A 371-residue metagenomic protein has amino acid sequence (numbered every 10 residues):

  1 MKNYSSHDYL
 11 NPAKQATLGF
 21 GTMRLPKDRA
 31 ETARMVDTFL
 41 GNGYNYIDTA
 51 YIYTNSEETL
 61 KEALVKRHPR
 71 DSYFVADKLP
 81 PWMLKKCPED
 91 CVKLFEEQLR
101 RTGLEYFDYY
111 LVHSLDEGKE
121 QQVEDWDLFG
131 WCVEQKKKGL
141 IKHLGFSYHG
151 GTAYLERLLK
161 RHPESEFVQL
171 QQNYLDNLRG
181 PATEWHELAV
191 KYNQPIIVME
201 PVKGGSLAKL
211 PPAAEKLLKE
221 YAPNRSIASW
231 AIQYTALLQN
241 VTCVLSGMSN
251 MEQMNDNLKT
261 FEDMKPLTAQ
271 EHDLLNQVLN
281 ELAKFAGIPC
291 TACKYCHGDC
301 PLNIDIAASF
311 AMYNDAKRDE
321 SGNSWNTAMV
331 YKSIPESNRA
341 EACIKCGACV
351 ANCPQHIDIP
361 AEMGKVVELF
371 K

Functional and structural regions predicted by a protein language model:
M1-Y73, W131, K137: N-terminal binding-site loop/beta-alpha segment at the start of enzyme catalytic domains that lines or forms
R24-A30, G41, K85-V202, K209-K216 (+2 more regions): Glycine/proline-rich, positively charged, aromatic-decorated active-site loop/lid region on the catalytic face
G41-D48, L64-V65, E184-K371: Structured C-terminal cap/extension of enzyme domains
Y51, N55, H149-G150, S249 (+1 more regions): Short beta->alpha linker loops
S56-L60, G151-E156, M254: Short, well-ordered alpha-helical microsegments
R67-F74, K142, Q194-P195: Short acidic, glycine/proline-enriched helix-loop-strand junctions
D71-F74, E164-Q171, K265-E271: Short hydrophobic/aromatic-enriched beta-strand-loop microsegments
D71-L84, Y110-H113: A short, structured active-site edge motif that brings together acidic residues
